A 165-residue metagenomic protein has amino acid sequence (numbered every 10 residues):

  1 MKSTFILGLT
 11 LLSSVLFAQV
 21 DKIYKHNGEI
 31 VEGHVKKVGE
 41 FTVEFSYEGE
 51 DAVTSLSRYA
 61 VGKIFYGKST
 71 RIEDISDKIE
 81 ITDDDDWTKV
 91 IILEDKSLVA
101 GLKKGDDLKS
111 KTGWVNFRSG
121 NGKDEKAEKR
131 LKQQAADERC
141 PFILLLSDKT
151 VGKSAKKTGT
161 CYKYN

Functional and structural regions predicted by a protein language model:
M1-V20: Bacterial Sec-dependent N-terminal signal peptides
Q19-K149, K156-N165: Compositionally biased alpha-helical segments
